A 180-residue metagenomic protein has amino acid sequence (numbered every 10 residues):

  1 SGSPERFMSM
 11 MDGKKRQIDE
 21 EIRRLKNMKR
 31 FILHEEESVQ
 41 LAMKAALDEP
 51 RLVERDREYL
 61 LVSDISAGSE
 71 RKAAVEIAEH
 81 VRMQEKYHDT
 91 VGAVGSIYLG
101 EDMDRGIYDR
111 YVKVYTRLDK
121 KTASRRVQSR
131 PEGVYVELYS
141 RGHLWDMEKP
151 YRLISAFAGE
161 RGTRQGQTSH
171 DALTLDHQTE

Functional and structural regions predicted by a protein language model:
P4-E180: A solvent-exposed interaction/effector surface
